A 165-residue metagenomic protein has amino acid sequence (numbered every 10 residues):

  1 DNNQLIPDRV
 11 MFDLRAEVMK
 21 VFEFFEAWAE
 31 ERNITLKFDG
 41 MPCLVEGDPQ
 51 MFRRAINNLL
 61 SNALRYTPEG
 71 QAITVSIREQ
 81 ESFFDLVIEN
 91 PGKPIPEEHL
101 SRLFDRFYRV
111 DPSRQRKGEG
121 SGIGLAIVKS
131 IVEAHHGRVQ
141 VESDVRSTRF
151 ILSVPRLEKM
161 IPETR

Functional and structural regions predicted by a protein language model:
N2-P7, G40, L44-G47: Conserved micro-motifs of the catalytic ATP-binding
D8-E26: A conserved beta-strand-to-alpha-helix junction within the catalytic ATP-binding
W28-F38: Short conserved segments within the C-terminal catalytic ATPase subdomain
G70-S82: Short beta-strand/loop element within the Bergerat-fold HATPase_c
I95-F107: Short conserved segment of the HATPase_c
G124, V128: Short alpha-helical Gxxx[C/S/T] motif in the catalytic ATP-binding
H136-G137: Conserved glycine-rich
